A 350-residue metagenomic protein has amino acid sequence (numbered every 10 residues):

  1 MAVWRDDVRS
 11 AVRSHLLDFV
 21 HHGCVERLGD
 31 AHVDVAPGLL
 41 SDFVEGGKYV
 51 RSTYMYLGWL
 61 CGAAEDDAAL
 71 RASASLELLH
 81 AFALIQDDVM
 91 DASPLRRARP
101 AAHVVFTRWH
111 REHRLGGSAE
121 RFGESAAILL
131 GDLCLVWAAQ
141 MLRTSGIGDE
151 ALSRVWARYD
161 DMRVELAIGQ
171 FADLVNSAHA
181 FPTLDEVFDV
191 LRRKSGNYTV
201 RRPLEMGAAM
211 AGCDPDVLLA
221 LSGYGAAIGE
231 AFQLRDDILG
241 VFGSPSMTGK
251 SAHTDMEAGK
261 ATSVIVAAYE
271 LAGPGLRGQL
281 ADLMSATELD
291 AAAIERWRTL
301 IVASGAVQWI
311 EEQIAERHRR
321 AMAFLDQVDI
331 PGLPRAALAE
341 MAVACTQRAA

Functional and structural regions predicted by a protein language model:
M1-A81, I85-Q86, M90-E120, Q170-L184 (+3 more regions): Conserved N-terminal diphosphate/IPP-binding helix and adjacent helical/loop segment of trans-prenyltransferase domains
V8-A11, A151-Y159, V217-L221, R317 (+2 more regions): Extended, well-ordered alpha-helical scaffold segments
H21, V25-D30, D42-S52, S125-W137 (+1 more regions): All-alpha helical catalytic cores of prenyl diphosphate-utilizing isoprenoid enzymes
L57-G62, W137-S145, R202-A211, V266-G273 (+1 more regions): Well-ordered alpha-helical scaffold segments within catalytic/enzyme domains
A69-R97, D160-A167, N197, E205-A208 (+3 more regions): Active-site alpha-helical segments that house and flank conserved acidic catalytic motifs for diphosphate chemistry
R97-G131, A180-N197, L219, G223 (+2 more regions): Divalent-cation-assisted or electrostatically stabilized phosphate/pyrophosphate-binding catalytic cores
P215, A272-L280, D329: Structural helix-adjacent loops and short alpha-helical linkers that scaffold large soluble proteins
E295-A350: C-terminal charged capping/lid subdomain of soluble metabolic enzymes
